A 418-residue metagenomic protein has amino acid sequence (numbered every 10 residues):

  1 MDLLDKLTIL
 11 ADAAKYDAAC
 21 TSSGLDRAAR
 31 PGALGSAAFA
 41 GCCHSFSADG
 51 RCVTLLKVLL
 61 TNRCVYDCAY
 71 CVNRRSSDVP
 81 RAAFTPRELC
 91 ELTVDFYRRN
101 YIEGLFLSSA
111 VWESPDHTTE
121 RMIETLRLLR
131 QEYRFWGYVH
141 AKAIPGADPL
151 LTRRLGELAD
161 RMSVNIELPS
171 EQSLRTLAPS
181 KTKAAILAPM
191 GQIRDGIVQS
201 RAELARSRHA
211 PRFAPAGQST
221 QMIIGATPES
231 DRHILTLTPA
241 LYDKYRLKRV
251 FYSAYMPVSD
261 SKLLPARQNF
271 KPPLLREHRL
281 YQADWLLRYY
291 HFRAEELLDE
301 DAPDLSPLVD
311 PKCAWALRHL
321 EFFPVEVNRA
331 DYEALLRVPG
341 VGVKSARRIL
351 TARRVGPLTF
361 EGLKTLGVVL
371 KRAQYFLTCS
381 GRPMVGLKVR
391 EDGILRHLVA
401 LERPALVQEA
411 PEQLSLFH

Functional and structural regions predicted by a protein language model:
M1-R63, L377, V385-L406, L414-H418: Flexible, acidic/Gly-rich N-terminal and inter-domain linker regions that tether and position cofactor-handling modules
L55, C68, L107, V164 (+3 more regions): Conserved, mostly hydrophobic/aromatic
V58-R87: Canonical Radical SAM [4Fe-4S] cluster-binding loop centered on the CxxxCxxC motif and its immediate flanking residues
C90, V94, E113-L297: Conserved AdoMet/S-adenosylmethionine-binding subsite of the radical SAM
V94-S108, A283: Short Fe-S-cluster ligation motifs
N269-P272, L286-P324: Alpha-helical ds-nucleic-acid-binding substructure associated with the helix-hairpin-helix region of base-excision DNA
D304-A334, F360-H418: C-terminal extensions
